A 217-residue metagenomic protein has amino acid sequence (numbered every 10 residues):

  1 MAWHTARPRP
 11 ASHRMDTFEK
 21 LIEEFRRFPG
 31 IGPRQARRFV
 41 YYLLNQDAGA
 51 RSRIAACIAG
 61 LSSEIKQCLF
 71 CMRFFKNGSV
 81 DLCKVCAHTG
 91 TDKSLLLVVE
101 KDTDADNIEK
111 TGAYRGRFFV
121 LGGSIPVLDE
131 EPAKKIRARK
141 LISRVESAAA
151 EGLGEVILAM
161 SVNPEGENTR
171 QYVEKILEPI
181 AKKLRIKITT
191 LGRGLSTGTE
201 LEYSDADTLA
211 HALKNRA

Functional and structural regions predicted by a protein language model:
R7-R9: Basic polycationic patches enriched in arginine
D16-E23, R27, R37-L97, K101-A105: Cys/His-rich Zn2+-binding cysteine-cluster or related metal-binding knuckle/ribbon modules and their
F28, Q46, L61-E64, F74 (+7 more regions): Conserved, well-folded catalytic cores of nucleic-acid-processing and energy-transducing macromolecular machines
P29, A48, L61, R73-N77 (+2 more regions): Conserved phosphate/pyrophosphate-binding and hydrolysis machinery centered on Walker-type P-loop NTPases, extending
A36, H88-M160: Extended interfacial segments that mediate partner engagement and assembly in macromolecular machines
T111-R115, I142-A217: Long C-terminal interaction/binding lobes of large macromolecular proteins
